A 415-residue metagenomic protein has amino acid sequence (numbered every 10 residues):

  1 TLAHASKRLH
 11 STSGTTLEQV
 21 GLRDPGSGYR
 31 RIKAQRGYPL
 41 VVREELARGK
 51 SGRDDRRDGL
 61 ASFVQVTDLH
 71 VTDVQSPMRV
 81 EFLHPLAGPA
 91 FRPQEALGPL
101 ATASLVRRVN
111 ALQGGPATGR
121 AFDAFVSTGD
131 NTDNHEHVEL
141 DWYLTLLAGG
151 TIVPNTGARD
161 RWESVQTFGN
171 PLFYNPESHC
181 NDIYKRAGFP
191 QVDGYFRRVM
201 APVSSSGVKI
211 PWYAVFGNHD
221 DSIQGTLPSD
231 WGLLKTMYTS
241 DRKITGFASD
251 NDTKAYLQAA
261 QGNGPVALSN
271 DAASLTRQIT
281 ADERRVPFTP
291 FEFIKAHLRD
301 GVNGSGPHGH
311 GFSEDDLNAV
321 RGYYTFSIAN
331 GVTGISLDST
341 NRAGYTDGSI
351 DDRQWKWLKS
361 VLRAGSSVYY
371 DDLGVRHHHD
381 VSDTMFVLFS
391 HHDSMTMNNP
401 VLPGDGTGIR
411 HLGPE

Functional and structural regions predicted by a protein language model:
T1-A124, T132-V215, D221-T325, D383: Acidic, histidine-bearing metal-coordination/catalytic regions of metal-dependent phosphoesterases
T67-L69, G129-N131, N218-H219, S339-T340 (+1 more regions): Active-site metal-binding loops of divalent metal-dependent hydrolases
D73-P77, I223-G225, I335-S336, G344-Y345 (+1 more regions): Short acidic/His/Gly/Ser-rich catalytic and metal-binding motifs that mark active-site loops of diverse hydrolases
Q94-A103, V109, N318, T325 (+4 more regions): Extracellular low-complexity, Gly/Ser/Thr-rich intrinsically disordered linkers and protease-sensitive activation/hinge
V109-P116, N341-G344, L362-Y370: Structural motif corresponding to the C-terminal cap of alpha-helices
N181-K185, T340, L412: P/S/T/G-enriched low-complexity
N341-W355, S367-E415: Active-site-proximal segments of metal-dependent phosphoesterases and phosphodiesterases across multiple
